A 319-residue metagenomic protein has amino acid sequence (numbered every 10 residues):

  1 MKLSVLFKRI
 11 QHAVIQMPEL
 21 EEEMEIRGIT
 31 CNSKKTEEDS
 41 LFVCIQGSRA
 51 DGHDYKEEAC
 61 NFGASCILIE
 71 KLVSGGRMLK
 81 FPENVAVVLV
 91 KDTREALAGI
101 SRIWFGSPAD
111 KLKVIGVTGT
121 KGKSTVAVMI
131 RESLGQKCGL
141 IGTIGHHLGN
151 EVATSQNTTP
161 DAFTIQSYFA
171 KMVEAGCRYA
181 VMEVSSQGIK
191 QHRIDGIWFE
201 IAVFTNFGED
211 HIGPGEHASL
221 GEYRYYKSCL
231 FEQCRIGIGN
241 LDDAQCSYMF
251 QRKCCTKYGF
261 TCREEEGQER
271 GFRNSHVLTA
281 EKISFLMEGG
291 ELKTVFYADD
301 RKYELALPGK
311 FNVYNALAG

Functional and structural regions predicted by a protein language model:
M1-G99, E232, A244, E269 (+4 more regions): N-terminal leader/targeting and accessory segments in enzymes
M24, F81-A86, G176, C234 (+2 more regions): A short helix-to-beta-strand connector/capping loop
R27-I29, S185-K190, E281-I283: Glycine-rich, charged/polar anion/phosphate-binding loops that engage phosphate groups from diverse ligands
G28-C31, A64-E70, M182, I236-N240 (+1 more regions): Short, hydrophobic beta-strand segments that form beta-sheet elements in well-ordered domains
C44, I69, L89-V90, G116 (+5 more regions): Structural signal for conserved beta-strand scaffold positions within catalytic alpha/beta enzyme cores
K71-V73, T143-I144, F207, C262: Short, ordered loop/turn segments at secondary-structure junctions
E95-L241, Q245-T256, R270, D299 (+1 more regions): Phosphate-binding loop of NTP-binding sites
E216-R224, S228, Q251-G319: Adenine nucleotide phosphate-binding catalytic loops in nucleotide-utilizing enzymes
